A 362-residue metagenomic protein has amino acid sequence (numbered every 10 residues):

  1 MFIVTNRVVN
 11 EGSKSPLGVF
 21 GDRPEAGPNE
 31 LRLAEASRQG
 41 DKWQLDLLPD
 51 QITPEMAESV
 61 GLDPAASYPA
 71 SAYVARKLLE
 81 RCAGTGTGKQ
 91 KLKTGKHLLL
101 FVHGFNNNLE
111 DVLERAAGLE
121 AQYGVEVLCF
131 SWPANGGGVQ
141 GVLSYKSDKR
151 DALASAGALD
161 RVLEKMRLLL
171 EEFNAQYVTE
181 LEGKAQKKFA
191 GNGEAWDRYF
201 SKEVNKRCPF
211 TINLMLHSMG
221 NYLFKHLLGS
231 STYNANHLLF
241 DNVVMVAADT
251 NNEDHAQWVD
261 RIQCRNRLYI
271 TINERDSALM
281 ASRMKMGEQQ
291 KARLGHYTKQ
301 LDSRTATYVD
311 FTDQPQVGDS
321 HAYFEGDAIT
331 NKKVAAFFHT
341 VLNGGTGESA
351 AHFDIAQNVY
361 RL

Functional and structural regions predicted by a protein language model:
M1-L62, Q90-L92, L113, A117-E171 (+2 more regions): Lipolytic serine-hydrolase domain surface
P64-V102: Long, hydrophobic/aromatic-enriched structural stretches that serve as scaffold segments
R81-G86, K96, K146-A152, L216: Charged, low-complexity, helix-prone segments enriched in Lys/Glu/Asp/Gln
L100-G104, H217-S218, A247: The conserved beta1-alpha1 loop
N106-N108: Serine-hydrolase catalytic-loop signature spanning alpha/beta hydrolases and amidase-signature enzymes
L159, L216-G220, F224: Gly/Ala-rich beta-loop-alpha elbow adjacent to hydrolase catalytic centers
T179-G183: Short, highly charged C-terminal tails/helix-capping segments
